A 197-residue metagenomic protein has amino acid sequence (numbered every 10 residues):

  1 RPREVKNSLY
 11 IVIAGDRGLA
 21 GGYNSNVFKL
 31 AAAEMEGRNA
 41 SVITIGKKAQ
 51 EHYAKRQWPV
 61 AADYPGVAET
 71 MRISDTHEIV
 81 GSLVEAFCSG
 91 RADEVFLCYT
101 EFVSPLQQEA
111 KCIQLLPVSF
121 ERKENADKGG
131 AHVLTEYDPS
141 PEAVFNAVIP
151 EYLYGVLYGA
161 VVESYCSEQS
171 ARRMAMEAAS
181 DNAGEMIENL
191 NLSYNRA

Functional and structural regions predicted by a protein language model:
R1-A197: C-terminal beta-strand-loop-alpha-helix "lid" module of Rossmann-like NAD(P)-dependent dehydrogenases
